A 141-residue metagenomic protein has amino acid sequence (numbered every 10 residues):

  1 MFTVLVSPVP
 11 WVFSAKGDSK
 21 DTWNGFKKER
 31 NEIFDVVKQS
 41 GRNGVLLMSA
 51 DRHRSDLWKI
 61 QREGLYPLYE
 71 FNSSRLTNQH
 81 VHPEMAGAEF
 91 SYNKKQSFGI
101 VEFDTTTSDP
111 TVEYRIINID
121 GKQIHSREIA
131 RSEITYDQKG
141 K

Functional and structural regions predicted by a protein language model:
M1-K141: Long, structured stretches of catalytic cores involved in phosphate-ester chemistry, encompassing
